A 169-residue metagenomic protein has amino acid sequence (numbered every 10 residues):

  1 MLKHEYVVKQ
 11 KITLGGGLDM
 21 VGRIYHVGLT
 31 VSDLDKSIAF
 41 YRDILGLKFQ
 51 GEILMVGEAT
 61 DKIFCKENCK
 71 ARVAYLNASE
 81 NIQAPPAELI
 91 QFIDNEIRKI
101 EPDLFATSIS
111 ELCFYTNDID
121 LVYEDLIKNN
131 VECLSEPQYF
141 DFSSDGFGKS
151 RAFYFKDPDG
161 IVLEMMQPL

Functional and structural regions predicted by a protein language model:
E5-V7: Short hydrophobic alpha-helical segments enriched in small aliphatic residues
K9-D19: Short, Lys/Arg-enriched N-terminal segments with co-localized hydrophobic residues within the first ~10-30 amino acids
G17-D19, L29, E52, C113-L169: Vicinal oxygen chelate
I24-S32, A74-I93, R98-L126, R151-K156: Vicinal oxygen chelate
T30-Q83, G148: Core segments of cupin and vicinal oxygen chelate
A39-M55, P85-Q91, V122-P137: Conserved long hydrophobic alpha-helices within structured protein cores
G57-K62, N95-I100, F140-G146: A short, acidic/glycine-rich surface segment
